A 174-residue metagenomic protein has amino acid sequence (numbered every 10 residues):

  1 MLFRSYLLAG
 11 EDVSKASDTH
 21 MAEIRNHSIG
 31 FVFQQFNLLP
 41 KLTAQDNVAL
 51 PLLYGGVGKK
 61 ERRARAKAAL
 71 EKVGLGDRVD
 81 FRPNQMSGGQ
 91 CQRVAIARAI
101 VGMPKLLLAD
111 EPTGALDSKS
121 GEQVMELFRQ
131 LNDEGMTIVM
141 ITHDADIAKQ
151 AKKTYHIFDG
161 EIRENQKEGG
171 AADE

Functional and structural regions predicted by a protein language model:
M1: Residue-level detector of conserved catalytic or cofactor/ligand-binding positions in enzyme active sites
R4-I157: ABC family nucleotide-binding domain
T154-K167: H-loop (His-switch) and adjacent beta-strand-loop-beta switch element of ABC-type ATPase nucleotide-binding domains
G169-E174: ABC ATPase nucleotide-binding domains
